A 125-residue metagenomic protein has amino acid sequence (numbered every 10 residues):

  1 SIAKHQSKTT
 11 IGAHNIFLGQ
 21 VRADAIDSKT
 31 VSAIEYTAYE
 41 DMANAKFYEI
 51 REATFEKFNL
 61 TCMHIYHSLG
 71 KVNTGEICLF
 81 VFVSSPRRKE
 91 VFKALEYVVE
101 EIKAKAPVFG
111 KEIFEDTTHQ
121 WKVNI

Functional and structural regions predicted by a protein language model:
S1-I77, P86, F92-I125: N-terminal, polar/charged subdomain of small-to-medium soluble alpha/beta proteins
F82-S84: Short hydrophobic/aromatic beta-strand micro-patches that form the beta-sheet surface supporting nucleotide- or nucleic
